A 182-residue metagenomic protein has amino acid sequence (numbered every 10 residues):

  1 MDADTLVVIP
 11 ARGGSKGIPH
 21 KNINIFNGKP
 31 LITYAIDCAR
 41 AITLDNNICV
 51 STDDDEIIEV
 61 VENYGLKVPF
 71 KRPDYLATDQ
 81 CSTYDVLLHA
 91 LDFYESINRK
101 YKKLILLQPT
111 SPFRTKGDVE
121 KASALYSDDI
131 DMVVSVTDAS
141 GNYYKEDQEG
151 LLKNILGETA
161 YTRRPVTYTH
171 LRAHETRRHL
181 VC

Functional and structural regions predicted by a protein language model:
M1-P19: N-terminal nucleotide-binding beta1-loop-alpha1 segment
T5-I9, I32, I48: Hydrophobic targeting segments
I18-R40: Short, well-formed alpha-helical segments that are part of the catalytic scaffolds of diverse glycosyltransferases
T33-K100: Conserved N-terminal catalytic core of the sugar/cofactor nucleotidyltransferase
L76-Y144, Q148-L152: Conserved beta-loop-beta/alpha segment of the NTase-like Rossmann-fold superfamily that binds/positions NTPs
G150-Y168: Short, flexible, basic/aromatic active-site loop/helix in glycosyltransferases
T169-T176: Conserved small/polar residues in nucleotide/adenosyl-binding loops
L180-C182: Hydrophobic alpha-helical segments, chiefly the membrane-spanning helices and signal/signal-anchor peptides
